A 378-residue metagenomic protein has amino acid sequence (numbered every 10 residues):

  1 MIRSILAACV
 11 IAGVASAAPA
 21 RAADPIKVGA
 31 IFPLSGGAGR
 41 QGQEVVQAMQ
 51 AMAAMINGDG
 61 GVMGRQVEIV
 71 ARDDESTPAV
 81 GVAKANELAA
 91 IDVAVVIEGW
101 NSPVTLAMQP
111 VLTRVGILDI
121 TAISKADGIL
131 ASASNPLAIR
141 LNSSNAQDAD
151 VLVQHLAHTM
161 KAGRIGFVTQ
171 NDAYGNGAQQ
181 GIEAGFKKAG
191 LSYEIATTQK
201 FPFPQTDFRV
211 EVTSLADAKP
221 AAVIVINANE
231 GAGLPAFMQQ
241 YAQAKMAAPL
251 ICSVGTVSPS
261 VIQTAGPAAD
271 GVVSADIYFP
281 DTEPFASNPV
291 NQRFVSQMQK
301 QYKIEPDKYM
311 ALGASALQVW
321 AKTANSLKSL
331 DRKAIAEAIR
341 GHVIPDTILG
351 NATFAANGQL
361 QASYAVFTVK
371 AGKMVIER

Functional and structural regions predicted by a protein language model:
A7-A15: Bacterial N-terminal signal peptides
S16-A22: Sec/Tat signal peptide C-region and signal peptidase I cleavage site
G29-Q50, R72-A79, W100-N101, V168-G177 (+2 more regions): Extracytoplasmic "Venus flytrap"
R40-Q47, M55, G60-S132, K200-F208 (+1 more regions): Beta-alpha junction/loop-to-helix N-cap segments that form part of ligand/metal-binding clefts
V82-A83, D127-A131, P136-K245, P284-P289 (+2 more regions): Extracellular/periplasmic Venus flytrap/periplasmic-binding protein
L88-W100, I120-A122, R164-T169, K219-E230 (+3 more regions): Periplasmic-binding protein-like
M238-A314, K373-I376: Extracellular/periplasmic periplasmic-binding protein-like sensory domains
Q297-A311, V319-I376: Segments of small-molecule ligand-sensing domains
